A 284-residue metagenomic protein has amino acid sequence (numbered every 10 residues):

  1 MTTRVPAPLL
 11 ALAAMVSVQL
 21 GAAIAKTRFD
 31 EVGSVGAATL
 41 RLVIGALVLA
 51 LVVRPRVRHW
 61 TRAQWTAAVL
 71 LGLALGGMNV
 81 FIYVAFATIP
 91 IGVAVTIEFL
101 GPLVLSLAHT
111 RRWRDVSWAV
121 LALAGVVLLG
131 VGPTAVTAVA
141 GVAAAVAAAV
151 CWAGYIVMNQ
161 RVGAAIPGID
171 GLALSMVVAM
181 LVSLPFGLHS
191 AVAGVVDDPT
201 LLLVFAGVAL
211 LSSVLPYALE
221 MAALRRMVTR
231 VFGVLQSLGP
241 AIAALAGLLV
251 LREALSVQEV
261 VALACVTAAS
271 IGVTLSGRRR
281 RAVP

Functional and structural regions predicted by a protein language model:
M1-G36, L73, G77-F81, A124 (+3 more regions): Glycine-/small-residue-enriched transmembrane alpha-helix faces in small-molecule transporters and effluxers
T3-P8, E31-V35, T39, W60-W65 (+3 more regions): Juxtamembrane helix-entry segments on the extracytoplasmic side of multipass membrane proteins
V16-V32, I44, N79-I89, I97 (+3 more regions): Juxtamembrane C-cap of transmembrane helices in multi-pass membrane transport proteins
S17, A50-A94, V126-L128, A209-M227: Specific transmembrane alpha-helical segments of multi-pass solute transporters/efflux pumps, especially DMT/EamA
G36-L47, L75, Y83-W113, A148 (+1 more regions): Specific alpha-helical transmembrane segments that line the substrate/conduction pathway and gating interfaces
L40, V95-I97, M158-M180, S213-L249: Helix-helix packing/entry segments at the starts of transmembrane helices
L49, L105-S106, P133-A191, F205 (+2 more regions): Transmembrane alpha-helical segments that form core, pore/gating elements of small-molecule transporters/exporters
L100, R114-P133, A246-L248, Q258-G277: Hydrophobic transmembrane alpha-helices of multi-pass small-molecule transport proteins
